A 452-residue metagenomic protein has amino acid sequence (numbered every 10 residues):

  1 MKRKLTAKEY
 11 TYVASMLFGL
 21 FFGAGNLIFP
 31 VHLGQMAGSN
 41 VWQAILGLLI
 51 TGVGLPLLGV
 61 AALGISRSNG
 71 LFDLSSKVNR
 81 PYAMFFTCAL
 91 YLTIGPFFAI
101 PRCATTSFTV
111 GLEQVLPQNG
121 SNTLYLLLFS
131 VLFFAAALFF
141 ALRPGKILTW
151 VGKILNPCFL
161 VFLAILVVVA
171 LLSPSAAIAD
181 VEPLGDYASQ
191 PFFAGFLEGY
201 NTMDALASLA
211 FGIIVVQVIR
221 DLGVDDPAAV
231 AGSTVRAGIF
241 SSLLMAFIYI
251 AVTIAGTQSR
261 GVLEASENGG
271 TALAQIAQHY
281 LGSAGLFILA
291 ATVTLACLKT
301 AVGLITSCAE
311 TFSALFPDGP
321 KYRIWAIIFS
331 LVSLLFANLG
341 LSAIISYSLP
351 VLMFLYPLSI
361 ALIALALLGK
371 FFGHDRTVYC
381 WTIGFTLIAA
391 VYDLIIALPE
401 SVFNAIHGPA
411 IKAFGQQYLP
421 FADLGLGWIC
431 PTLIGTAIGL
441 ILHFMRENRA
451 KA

Functional and structural regions predicted by a protein language model:
T11-F22, L92, V169-A176, G185-V252 (+3 more regions): Hydrophobic, membrane-embedded alpha-helices of multi-pass small-molecule transporters
G54, L58, C158-L171, T234-R260 (+2 more regions): Selective recognition of specific alpha-helical transmembrane segments in multi-pass small-molecule
I65-N69, D73, L132-L155, D221-V224 (+2 more regions): Membrane-water interface regions at transmembrane-helix termini and the short interhelical loops of multi-pass membrane
G70-S76, I248-L298, I305, A314 (+1 more regions): TM-loop-TM module centered on a large, flexible mid-protein loop between adjacent transmembrane helices in multi-pass
P96, I100, L160-Y187, A205-L206 (+5 more regions): Hydrophobic alpha-helical segments and their helix-loop junctions in multi-pass secondary transporters
A141-A170, L349-I360, Y379-A389: Membrane-interface loop-to-helix entry segments
R143-I154, F192, V215-L244, V262-A274 (+2 more regions): Hydrophobic, small-residue-rich membrane helices and short re-entrant helix-turn-helix hairpins that build
S173, L184, D375-A452: A generic transmembrane alpha-helix motif of multi-pass inner-membrane proteins
